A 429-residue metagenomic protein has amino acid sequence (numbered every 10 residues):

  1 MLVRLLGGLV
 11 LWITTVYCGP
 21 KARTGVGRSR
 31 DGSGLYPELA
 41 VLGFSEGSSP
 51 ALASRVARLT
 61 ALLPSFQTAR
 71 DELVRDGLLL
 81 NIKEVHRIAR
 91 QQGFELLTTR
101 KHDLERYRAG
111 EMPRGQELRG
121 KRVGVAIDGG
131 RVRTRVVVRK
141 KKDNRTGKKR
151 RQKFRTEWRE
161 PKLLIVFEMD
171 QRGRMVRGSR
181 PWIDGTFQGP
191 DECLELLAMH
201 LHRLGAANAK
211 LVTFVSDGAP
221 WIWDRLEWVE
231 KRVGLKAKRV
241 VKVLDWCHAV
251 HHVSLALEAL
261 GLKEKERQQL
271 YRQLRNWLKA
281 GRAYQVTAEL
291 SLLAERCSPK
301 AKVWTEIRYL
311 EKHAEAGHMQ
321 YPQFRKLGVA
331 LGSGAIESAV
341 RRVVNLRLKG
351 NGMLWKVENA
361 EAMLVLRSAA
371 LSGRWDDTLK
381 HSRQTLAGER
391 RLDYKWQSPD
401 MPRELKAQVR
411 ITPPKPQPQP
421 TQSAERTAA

Functional and structural regions predicted by a protein language model:
M1-R23: Structured, non-catalytic alpha/beta "coupling" segments that mediate domain-domain communication and provide generic
T15-A429: Catalytic center-proximal scaffold of phosphoryl-transfer enzymes
